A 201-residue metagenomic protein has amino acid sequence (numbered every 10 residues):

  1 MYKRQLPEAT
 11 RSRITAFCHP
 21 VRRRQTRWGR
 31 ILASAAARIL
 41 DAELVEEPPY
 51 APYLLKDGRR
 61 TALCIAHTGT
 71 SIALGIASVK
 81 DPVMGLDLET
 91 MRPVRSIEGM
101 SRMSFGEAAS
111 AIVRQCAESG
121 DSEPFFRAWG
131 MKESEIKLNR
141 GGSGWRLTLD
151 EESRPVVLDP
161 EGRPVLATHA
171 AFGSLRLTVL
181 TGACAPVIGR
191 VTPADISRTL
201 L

Functional and structural regions predicted by a protein language model:
M1-L201: Core catalytic alpha/beta fold that binds nucleotide/phospho-ligands
